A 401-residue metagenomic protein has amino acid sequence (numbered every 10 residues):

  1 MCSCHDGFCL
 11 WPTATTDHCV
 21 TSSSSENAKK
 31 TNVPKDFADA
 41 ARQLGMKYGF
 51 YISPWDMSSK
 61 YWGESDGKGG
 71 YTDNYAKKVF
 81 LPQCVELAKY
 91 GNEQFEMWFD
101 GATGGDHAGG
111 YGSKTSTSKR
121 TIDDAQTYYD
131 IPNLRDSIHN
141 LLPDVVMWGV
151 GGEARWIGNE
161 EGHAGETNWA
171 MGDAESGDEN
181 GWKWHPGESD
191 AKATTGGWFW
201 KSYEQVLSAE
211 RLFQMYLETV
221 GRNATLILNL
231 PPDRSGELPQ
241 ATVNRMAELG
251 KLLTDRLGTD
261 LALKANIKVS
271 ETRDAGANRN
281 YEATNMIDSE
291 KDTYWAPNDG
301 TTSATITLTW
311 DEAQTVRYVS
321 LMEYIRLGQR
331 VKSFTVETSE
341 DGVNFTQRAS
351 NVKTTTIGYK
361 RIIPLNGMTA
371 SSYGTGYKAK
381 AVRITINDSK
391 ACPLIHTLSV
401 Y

Functional and structural regions predicted by a protein language model:
M1-I287, N298-G300, S320-Q329, N351-V352 (+3 more regions): Mature catalytic domains of secreted/periplasmic carbohydrate-active enzymes
A241, L252-R256, D288-Y401: Aromatic, loop-rich ligand-recognition surfaces of beta-strand-rich domains
